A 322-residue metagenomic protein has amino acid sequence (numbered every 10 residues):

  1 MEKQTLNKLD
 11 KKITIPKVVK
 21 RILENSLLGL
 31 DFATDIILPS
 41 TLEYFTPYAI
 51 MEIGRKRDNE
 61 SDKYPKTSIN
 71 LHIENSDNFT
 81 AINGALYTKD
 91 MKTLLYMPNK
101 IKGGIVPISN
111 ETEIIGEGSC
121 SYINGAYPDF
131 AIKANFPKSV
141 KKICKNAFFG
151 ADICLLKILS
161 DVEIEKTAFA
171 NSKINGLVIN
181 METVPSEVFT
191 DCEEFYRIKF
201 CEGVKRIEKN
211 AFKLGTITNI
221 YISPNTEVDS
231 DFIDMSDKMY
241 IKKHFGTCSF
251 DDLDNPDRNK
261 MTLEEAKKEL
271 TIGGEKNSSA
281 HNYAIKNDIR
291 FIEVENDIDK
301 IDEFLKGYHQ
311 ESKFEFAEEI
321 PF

Functional and structural regions predicted by a protein language model:
M1, N7-R21, L30-Y44, G54-I114 (+8 more regions): Structural signature of tandem-repeat unit edges
Y48-G54, M235-S236, S279-D288: Short, aromatic/basic amphipathic alpha-helical patches
F149, A170, I285: Short polybasic/polar patches that bind polyanions
A280-Y283, N287-G307: BRCT (BRCA1 C-terminal) phosphopeptide-binding modules in DNA damage response/checkpoint, repair, replication
F314-P321: Short acidic, low-complexity intrinsically disordered linear motifs used for protein-protein interactions
